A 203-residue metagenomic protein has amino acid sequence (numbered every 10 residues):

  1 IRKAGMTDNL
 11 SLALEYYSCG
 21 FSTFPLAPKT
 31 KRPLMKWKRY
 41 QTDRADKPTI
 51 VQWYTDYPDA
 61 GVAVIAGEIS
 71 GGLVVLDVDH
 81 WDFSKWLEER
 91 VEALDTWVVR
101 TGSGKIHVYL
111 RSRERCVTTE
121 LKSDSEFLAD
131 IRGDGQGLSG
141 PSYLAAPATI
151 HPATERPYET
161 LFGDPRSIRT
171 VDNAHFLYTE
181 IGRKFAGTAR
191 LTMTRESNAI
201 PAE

Functional and structural regions predicted by a protein language model:
I1-N198: Conserved phosphate/metal-binding and DNA-contacting active-site motifs used in DNA phosphodiester-bond processing
P201-E203: Catalytic grooves of carbohydrate-active enzymes
